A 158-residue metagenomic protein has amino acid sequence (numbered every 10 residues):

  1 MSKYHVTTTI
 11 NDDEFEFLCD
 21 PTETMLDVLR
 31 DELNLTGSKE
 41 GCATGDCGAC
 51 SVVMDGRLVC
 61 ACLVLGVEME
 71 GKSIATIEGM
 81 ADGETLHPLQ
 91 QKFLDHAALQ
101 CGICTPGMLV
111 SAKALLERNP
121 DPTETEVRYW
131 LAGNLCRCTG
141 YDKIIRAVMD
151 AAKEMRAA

Functional and structural regions predicted by a protein language model:
M1-A158: Signature of N-terminal electron-transfer/Fe-S-associated modules in redox systems
